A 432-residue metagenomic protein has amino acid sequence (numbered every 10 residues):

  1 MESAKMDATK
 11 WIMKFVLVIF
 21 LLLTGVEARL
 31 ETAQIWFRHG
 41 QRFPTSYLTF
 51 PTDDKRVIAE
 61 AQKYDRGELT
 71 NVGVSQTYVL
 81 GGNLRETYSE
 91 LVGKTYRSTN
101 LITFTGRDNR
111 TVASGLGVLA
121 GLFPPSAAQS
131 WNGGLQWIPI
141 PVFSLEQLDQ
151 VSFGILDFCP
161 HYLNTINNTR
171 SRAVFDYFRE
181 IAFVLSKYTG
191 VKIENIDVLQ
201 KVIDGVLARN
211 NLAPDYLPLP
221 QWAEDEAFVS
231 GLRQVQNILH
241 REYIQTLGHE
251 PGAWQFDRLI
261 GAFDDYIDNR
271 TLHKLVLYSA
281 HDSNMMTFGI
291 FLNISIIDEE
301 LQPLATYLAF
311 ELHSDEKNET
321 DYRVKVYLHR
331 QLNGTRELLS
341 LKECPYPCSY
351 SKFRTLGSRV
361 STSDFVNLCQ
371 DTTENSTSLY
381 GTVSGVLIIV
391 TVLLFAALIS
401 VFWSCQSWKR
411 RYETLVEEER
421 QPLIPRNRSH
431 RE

Functional and structural regions predicted by a protein language model:
M1-T9: N-terminal secretory signal peptides that target proteins for export/translocation
K10-A28: Cleavable N-terminal signal peptides of Sec/SRP-targeted secreted and luminal proteins
A28-I102, G106-V276, A280-E432: Signature for phosphate-centric chemistry
